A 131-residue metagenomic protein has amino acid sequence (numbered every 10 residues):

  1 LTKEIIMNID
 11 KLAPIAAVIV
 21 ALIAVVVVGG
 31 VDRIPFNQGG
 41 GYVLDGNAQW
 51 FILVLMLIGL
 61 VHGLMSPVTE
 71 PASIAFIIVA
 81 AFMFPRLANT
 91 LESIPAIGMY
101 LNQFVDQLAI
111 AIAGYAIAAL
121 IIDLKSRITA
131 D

Functional and structural regions predicted by a protein language model:
L1-I6: Short, Lys/Arg-enriched N-terminal segments with co-localized hydrophobic residues within the first ~10-30 amino acids
M7-K11, G63-A75, T129-A130: Membrane-helix interface "capping/anchor" motifs
P14-V28, L55-G63, I78-R86, A111-D123: Hydrophobic core segments of alpha-helical transmembrane domains in multi-pass membrane transport and ion-translocation
V25-N47, M56-P71: Hydrophobic alpha-helical bundle architecture
G40-V54, F104-A111: Structural signature of hydrophobic alpha-helical transmembrane segments
P67-V79, M83-S93: Active-site cofactor/substrate anionic-group-binding motifs, chiefly glycine- and Lys/Arg-rich phosphate-binding loops
A88-V105: Membrane-helix boundary connector in multi-pass membrane proteins
L91-I94, R127-D131: Juxtamembrane helix-loop transition segments at the membrane interface in multi-pass membrane proteins
